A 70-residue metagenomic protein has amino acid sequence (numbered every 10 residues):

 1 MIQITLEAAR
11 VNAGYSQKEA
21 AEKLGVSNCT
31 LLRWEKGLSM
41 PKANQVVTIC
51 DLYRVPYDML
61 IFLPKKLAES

Functional and structural regions predicted by a protein language model:
M1, N12, L38-P41, L52: Helix-turn-helix/winged-helix DNA-binding modules
I4-K23: Short basic helix-loop element that most often maps to the first helix and adjoining turn of HTH DNA-binding modules
T5, S16, K42-Q45, P56: Residues that mark the N-terminal boundary/hinge immediately upstream of a DNA-recognition element
L6, A20-A21, L31-W34, L60: Conserved hydrophobic/aromatic packing and binding residues within compact polymer-binding modules
G25, N44-M59: DNA major-groove recognition helix of helix-turn-helix/homeodomain DNA-binding modules
G25-P41: Recognition helix of helix-turn-helix/homeodomain-like DNA-binding domains that insert into the DNA major groove
G37, T48, K66: Alpha-helical DNA-recognition elements
D51, M59-S70: Short, charged recognition helix plus adjacent turn of helix-turn-helix-like nucleic-acid-binding domains
